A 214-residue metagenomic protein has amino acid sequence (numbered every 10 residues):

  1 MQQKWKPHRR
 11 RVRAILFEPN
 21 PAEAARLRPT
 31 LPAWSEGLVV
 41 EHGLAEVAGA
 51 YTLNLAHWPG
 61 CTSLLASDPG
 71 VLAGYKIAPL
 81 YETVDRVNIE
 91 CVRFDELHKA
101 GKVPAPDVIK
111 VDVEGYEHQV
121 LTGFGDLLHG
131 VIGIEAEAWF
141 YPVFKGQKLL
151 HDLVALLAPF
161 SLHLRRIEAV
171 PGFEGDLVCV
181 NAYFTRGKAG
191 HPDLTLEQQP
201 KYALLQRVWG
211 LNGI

Functional and structural regions predicted by a protein language model:
M1-I214: Phosphate/nucleotide-binding beta-alpha loop and adjacent structural elements of enzyme active sites
